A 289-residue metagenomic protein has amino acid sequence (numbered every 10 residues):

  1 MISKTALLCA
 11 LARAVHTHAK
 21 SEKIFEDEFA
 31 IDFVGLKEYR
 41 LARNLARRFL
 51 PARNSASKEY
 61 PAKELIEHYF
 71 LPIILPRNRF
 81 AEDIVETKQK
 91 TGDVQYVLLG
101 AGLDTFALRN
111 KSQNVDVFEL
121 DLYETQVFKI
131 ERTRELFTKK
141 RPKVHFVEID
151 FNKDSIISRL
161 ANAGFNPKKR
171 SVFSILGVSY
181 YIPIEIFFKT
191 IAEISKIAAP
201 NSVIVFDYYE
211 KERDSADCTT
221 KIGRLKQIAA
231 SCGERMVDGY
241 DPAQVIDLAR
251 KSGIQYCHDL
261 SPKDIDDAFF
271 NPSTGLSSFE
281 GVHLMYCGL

Functional and structural regions predicted by a protein language model:
M1-V97, L103-V147: Rossmann-like AdoMet
I66, A81, V85, D104-A107 (+5 more regions): Class I (Rossmann-like) S-adenosyl-L-methionine-dependent methyltransferase catalytic domain, capturing the SAM-binding
K88-G92, A163-S171, A198: Glycine-rich phosphate-binding loop signature in dinucleotide/nucleotide-binding domains
Q95-L99, E119, I204-D207, H258: A structural signal for short, well-ordered beta-strand segments and their strand-loop junctions that often border
R109-N114, F165-P167, K196-A199: Short, conserved loop/helix-junction motifs that constitute active-site signature segments in enzyme catalytic cores
V144-E148, D154-S158, Y181-A199: A short, conserved alpha-helix within the catalytic core of class I
A163-I186: A short SAM/SAH-binding and catalytic strip from SAM-dependent methyltransferases
V172, I191, K196-R213: Conserved beta-strand signature within the Rossmann-like core of class I S-adenosyl-L-methionine
